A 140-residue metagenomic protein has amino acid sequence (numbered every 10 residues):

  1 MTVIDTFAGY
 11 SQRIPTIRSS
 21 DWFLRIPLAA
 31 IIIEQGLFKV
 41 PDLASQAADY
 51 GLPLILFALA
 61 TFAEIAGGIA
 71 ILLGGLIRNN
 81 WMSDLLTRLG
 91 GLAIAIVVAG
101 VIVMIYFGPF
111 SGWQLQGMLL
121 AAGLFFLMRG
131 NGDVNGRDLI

Functional and structural regions predicted by a protein language model:
M1-P41, I55-I140: Extended, low-polarity transmembrane helix blocks
S45-P53: Perimembrane loop-to-helix junctions flanking transmembrane segments
